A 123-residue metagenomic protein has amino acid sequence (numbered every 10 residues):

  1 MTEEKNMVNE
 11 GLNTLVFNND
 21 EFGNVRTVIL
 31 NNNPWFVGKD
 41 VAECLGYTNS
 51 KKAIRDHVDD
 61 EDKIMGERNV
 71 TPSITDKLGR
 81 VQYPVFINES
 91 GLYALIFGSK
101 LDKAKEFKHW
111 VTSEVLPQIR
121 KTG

Functional and structural regions predicted by a protein language model:
M1-G123: An anion-engaging/catalytic patch
